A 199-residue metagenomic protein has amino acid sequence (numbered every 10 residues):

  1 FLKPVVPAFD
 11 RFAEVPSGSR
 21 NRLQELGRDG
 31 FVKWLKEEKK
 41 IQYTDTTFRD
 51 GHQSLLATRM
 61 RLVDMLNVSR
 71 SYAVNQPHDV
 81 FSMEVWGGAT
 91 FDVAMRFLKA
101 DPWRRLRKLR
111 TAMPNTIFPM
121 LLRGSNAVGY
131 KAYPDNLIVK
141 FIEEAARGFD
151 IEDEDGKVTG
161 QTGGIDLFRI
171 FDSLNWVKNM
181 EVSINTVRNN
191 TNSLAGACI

Functional and structural regions predicted by a protein language model:
F1-W34: Intrinsic disorder at enzyme termini
R28-L35, S69-N75, R105-T111, E181-N185: Short amphipathic alpha-helices and their capping/turn segments at secondary-structure boundaries
E38-D45: Transmembrane beta-strand segments of Gram-negative outer membrane beta-barrel proteins
Y43, G51, I170: Conserved, mostly hydrophobic/aromatic
T46-F81: Conserved N-terminal beta1-alpha1 strand-loop-helix module at the mouth
D79-S82, L167-R169: Residues at the N-termini of beta-strands
G87-I199: Active-site beta->alpha loop and helix N-cap motifs at the rims of alpha/beta catalytic domains
